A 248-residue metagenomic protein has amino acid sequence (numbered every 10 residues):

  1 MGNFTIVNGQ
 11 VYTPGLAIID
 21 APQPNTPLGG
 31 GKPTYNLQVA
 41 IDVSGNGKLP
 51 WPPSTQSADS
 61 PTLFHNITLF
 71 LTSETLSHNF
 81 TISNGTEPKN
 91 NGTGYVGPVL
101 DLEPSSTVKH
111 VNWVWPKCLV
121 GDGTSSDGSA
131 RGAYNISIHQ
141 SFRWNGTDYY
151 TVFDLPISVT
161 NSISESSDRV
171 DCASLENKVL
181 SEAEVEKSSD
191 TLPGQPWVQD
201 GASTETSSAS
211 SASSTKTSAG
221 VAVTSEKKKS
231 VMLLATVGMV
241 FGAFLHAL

Functional and structural regions predicted by a protein language model:
G2-P193: Structured recognition/catalytic domains enriched at protein termini, typified by the LPMO catalytic fold at the mature
P88, Y95-L100, Y149, W197 (+4 more regions): Polar low-complexity intrinsically disordered regions enriched in Ser/Thr and small residues
E165-A219, L234, L245: Eukaryotic intrinsically disordered, low-complexity regulatory regions
S218-L248: Cleavable C-terminal sorting propeptides in eukaryotic secreted/cell-surface proteins
